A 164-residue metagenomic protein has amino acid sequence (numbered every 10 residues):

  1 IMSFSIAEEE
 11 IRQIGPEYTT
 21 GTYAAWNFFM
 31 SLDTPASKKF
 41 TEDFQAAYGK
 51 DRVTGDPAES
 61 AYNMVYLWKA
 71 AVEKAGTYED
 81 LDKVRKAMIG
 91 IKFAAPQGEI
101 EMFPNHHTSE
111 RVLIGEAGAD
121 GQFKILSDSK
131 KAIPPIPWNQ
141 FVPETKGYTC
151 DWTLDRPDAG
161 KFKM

Functional and structural regions predicted by a protein language model:
I1-M164: Extracytosolic ligand-binding ectodomains
